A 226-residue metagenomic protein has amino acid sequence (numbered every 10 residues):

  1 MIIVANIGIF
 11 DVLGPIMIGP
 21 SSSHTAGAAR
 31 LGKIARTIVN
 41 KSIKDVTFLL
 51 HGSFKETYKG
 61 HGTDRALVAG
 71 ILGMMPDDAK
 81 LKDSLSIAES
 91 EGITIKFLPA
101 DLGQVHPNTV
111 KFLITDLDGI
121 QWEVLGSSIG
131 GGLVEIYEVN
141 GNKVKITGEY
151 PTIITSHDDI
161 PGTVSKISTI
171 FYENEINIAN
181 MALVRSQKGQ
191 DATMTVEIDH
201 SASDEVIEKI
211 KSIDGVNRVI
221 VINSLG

Functional and structural regions predicted by a protein language model:
M1-I9, N40-K44: Acidic-glycine-rich active-site phosphate/pyrophosphate-binding loop
D11, R30-I38, A66, G70 (+5 more regions): Alpha-helical scaffold segments in soluble metabolic enzymes
G14-G32: Conserved phosphate/anionic-ligand binding catalytic regions in large, soluble enzymes, centered on
I38-T47, I114: Non-transmembrane, aqueous-exposed alpha-helical and coiled segments at domain scale
T47, H51-S90: A structural-propensity feature for long, helix-poor, extended segments
T57-T63, P107, T193-T195: Short glycine/threonine-rich loop-to-helix capping motif typified by GTGT followed within a few residues by an Asp-Pro
L72-W122: Contiguous domain-boundary segments centered on the initiation and propagation of an alpha-helix
F97-A100, V124-G226: A conserved regulatory-domain signal marking ACT and ACT-like small-molecule sensing domains and adjacent regulatory
